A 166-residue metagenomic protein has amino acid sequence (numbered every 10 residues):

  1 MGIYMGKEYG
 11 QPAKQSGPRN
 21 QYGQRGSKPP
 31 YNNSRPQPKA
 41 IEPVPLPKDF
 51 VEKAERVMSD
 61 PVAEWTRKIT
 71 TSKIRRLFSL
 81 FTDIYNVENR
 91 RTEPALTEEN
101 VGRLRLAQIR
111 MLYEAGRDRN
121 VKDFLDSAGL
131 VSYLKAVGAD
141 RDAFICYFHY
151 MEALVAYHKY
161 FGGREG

Functional and structural regions predicted by a protein language model:
M1-G166: Small/polar/charged residue-enriched interaction surfaces, especially the RNA/DNA-contacting tracks of RNP/CRISPR
